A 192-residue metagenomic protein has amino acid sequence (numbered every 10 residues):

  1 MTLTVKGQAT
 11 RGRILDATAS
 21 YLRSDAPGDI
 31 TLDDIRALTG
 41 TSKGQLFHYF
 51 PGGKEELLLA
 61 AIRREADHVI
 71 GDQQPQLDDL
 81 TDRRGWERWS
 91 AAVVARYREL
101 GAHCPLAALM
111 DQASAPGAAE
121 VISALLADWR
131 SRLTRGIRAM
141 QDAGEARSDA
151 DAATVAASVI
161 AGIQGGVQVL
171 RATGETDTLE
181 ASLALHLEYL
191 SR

Functional and structural regions predicted by a protein language model:
M1-A9: N-terminal intrinsically disordered/low-complexity leader segments
R13, A17, Y21-A60: Helix-turn-helix
R13, R88, A92, A108 (+3 more regions): Amphipathic alpha-helical interaction segments
I62-V69: Short, basic, alpha-helical segments at the C-terminal edge of helix-turn-helix-like DNA-binding modules
I70, R84, H103, G117-A143 (+2 more regions): Amphipathic alpha-helical packing segments from all-alpha helical-bundle domains
G71-A102, A152-V159: Hydrophobic alpha-helical connector segments
G85, R98-G117: Amphipathic alpha-helical segments used for helix-helix packing
R96-E99, A139, V159-D177, Y189-R192: Amphipathic C-terminal alpha-helical segment
